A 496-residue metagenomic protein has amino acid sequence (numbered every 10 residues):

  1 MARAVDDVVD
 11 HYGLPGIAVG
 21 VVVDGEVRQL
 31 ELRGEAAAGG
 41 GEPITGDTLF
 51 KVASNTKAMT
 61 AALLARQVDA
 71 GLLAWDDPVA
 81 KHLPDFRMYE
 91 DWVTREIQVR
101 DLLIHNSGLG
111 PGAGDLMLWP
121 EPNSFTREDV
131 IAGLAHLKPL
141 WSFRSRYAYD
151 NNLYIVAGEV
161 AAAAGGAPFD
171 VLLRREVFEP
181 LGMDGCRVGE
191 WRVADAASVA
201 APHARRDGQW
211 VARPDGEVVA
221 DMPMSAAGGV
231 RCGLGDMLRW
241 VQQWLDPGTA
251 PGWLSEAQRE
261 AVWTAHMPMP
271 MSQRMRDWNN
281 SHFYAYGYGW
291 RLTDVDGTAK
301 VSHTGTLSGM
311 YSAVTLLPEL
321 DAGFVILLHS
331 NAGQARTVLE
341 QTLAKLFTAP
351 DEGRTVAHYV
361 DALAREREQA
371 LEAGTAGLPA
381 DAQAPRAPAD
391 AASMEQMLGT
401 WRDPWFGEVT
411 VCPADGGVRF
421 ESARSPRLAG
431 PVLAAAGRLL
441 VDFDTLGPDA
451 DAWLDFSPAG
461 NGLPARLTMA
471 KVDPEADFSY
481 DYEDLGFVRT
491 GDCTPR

Functional and structural regions predicted by a protein language model:
M1-F50, L72-A74, M88-Y89, A132-L137: Short, conserved catalytic-motif segment at the N-terminal edge
A2-V5, V19, G25, L49-V79 (+2 more regions): Active-site SXXK
G13-G16, S308-Y311, W405: Short, small/polar residue-rich loop motifs at catalytic or cofactor-binding pockets
R33-A37, D91-S308, A313: Short, surface-exposed loop or secondary-structure junction motifs that flank catalytic or metal-binding residues
A74-E90, L181: Short, glycine/proline-biased beta-turn/loop segments that scaffold the active-site neighborhood
T298, Q341-R496: Peripheral terminal and inter-domain segments
A313-L316, L320-H329, R466-M469: Short, well-ordered beta-strand elements
A322-G353: Contiguous hydrophobic, core-forming segments of folded domains
